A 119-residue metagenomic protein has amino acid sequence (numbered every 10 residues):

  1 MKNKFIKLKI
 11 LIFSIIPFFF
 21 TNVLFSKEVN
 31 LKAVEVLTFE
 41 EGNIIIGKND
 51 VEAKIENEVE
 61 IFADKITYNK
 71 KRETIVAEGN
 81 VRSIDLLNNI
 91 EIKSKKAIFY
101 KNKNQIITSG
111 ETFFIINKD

Functional and structural regions predicted by a protein language model:
K2-I12: Bacterial N-terminal signal peptides that target proteins for export
L11-T21: Bacterial N-terminal signal peptides
L24-D119: N-terminal amphipathic/hydrophobic interface segments
